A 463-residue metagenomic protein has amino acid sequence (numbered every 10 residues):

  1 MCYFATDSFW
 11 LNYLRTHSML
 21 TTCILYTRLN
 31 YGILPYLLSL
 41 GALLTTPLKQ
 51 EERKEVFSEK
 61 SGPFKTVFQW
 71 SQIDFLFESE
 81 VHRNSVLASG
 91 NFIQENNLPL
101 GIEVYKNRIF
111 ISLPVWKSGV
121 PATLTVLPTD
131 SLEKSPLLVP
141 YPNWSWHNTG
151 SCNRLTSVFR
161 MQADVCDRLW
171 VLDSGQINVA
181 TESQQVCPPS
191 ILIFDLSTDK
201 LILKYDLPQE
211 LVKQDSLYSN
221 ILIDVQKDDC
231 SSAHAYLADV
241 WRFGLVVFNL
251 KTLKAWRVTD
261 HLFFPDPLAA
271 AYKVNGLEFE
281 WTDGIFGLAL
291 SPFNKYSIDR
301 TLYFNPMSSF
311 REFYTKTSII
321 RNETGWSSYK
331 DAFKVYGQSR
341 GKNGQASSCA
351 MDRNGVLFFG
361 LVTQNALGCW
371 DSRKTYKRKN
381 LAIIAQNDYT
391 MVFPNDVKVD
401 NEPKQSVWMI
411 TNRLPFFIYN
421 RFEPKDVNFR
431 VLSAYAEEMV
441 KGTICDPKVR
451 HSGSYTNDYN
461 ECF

Functional and structural regions predicted by a protein language model:
L29-S61: N-terminal signal peptide
E52-F92, K106-W146, A180-S183, F194-S197: Beta-propeller domains
S71-N91, S135-N153, L201-Q214, R257-F279 (+3 more regions): Surface-exposed loop and turn segments in beta-propeller and other repeat-based domains that flank or scaffold
F92-Y105, T149-L172, E210-A235, F264-T301 (+5 more regions): Beta-rich, blade/repeat-based domains predominating in secreted/periplasmic proteins but also intracellular
P114-W116, S174, V240, L250 (+6 more regions): Short loop/turn segments immediately following the C-termini of beta-strands
T123-S131, V186-T198, F248, P424-E438: Beta-propeller blade signature
P128-E133, L250-A255, T315-S327, D371-Y376 (+1 more regions): Short loop/turn segments immediately following beta-strands, especially the blade-tip and inter-blade linker loops
K398-F463: Blade-level signature of beta-propeller repeat domains, shared across WD40, Kelch, NHL, RCC1 and BNR/Asp-box propellers
